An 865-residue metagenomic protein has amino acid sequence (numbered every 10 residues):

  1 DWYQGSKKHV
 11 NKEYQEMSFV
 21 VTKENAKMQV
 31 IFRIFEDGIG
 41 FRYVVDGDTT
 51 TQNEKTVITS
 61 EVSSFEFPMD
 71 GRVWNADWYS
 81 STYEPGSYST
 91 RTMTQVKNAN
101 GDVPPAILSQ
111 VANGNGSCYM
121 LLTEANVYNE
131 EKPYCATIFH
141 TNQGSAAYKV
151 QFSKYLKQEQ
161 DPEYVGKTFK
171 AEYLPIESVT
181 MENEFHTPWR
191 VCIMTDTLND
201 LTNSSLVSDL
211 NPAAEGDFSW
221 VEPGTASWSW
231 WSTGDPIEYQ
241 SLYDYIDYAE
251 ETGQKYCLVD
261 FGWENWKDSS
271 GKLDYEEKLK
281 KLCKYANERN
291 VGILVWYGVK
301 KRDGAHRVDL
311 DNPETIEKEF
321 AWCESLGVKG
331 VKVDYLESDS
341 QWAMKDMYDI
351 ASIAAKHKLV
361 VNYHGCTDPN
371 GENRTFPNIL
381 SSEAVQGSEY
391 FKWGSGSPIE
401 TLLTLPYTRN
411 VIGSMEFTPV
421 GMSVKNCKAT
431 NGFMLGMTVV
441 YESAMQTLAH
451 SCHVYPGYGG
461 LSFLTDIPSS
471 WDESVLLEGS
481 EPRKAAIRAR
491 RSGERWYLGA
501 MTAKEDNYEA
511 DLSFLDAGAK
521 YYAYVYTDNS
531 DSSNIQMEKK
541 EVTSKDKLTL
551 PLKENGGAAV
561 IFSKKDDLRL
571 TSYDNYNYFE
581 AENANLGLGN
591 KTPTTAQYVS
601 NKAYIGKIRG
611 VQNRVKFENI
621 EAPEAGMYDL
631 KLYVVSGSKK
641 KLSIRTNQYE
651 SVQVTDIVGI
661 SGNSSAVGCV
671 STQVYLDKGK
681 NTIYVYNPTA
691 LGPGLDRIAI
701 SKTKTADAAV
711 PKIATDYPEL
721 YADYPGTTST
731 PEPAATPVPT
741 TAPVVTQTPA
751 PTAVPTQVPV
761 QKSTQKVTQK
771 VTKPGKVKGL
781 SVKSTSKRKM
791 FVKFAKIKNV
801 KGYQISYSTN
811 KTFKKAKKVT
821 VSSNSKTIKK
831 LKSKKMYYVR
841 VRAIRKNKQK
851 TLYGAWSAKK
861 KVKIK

Functional and structural regions predicted by a protein language model:
D1-L206, N534: N-terminal accessory beta-strand-rich subdomains and adjacent acidic, glycine-rich linkers that precede catalytic cores
L258-T430: Aromatic- and carboxylate-enriched substrate-binding clefts and catalytic-loop regions of carbohydrate-active enzymes
H450-Y497, M501, D531-I535, T594-K602 (+1 more regions): Glycan-recognition and catalytic regions of carbohydrate-active enzymes
E481-G518, A558-I561, I620, E624: Carbohydrate-binding surface patches
T502-N575: C-terminal beta-sandwich/jelly-roll accessory domains of carbohydrate-active enzymes
R569-T727: Extracytoplasmic
V767-N799, T851-K865: Pro/Thr/Ser/Gly-rich low-complexity, intrinsically disordered linker/stalk tracts
L831-K848: Beta-strand-rich modules
